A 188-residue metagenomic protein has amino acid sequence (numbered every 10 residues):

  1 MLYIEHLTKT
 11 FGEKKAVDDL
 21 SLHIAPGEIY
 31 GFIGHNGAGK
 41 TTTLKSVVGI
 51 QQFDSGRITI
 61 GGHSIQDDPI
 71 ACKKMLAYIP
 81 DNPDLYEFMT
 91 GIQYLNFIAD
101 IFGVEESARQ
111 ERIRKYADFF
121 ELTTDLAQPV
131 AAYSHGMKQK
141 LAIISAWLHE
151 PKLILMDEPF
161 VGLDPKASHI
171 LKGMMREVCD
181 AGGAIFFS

Functional and structural regions predicted by a protein language model:
H35-G39: Walker A (P-loop) phosphate-binding loop of ABC-type ATPase nucleotide-binding domains
G56-D67, A71-C72: Conserved ABC transporter NBD signature motif
N96, D100, S107-D125: Conserved ABC ATPase "signature" region
P129-G136: Conserved ABC ATPase signature
I154-E158: Catalytic Walker B motif of ABC-type/P-loop ATPase nucleotide-binding domains
P165-A167: Helix N-cap at the start of a conserved alpha-helix in ABC-type nucleotide-binding domains
